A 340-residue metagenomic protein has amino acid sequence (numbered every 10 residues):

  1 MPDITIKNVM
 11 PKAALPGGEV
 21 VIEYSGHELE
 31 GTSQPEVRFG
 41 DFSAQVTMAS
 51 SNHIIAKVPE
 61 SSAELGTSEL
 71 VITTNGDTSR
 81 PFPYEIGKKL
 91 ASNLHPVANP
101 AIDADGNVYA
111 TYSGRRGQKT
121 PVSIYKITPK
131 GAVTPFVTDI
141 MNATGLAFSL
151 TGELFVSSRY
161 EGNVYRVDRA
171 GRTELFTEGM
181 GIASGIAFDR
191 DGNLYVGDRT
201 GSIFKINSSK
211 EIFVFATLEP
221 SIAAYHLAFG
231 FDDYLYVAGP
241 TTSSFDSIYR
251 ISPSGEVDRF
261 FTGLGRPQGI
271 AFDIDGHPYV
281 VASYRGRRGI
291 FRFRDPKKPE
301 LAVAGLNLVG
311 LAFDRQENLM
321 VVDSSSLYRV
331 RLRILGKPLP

Functional and structural regions predicted by a protein language model:
M1-Y109: Ser/Thr/Pro-rich low-complexity tracts
F39-D41, T74-G76, G171, S209-K210 (+2 more regions): Residue-level detection of beta-strand-connecting loop/turn positions
N75, I127-K130, V167-R169, I206-S209 (+3 more regions): Inter-blade boundary loops/turns of WD-repeat beta-propellers
E85-S92, G131-V137, G171-T177, E211-T217 (+2 more regions): A short beta-strand motif characteristic of beta-propeller blades
N93-G106, T111-G114, T120-V122, D139-E153 (+7 more regions): Beta-rich, blade/repeat-based domains predominating in secreted/periplasmic proteins but also intracellular
P121-Y125, N163-R166, S202-K205, S247-Y249 (+2 more regions): A short loop-to-beta-strand structural motif that recurs across blades of beta-propeller domains
T128, R159, D168, D198-R199 (+4 more regions): Structural signature of WD-repeat beta-propellers
L332-L339: Short loop/turn segments immediately following beta-strands, especially the blade-tip and inter-blade linker loops
